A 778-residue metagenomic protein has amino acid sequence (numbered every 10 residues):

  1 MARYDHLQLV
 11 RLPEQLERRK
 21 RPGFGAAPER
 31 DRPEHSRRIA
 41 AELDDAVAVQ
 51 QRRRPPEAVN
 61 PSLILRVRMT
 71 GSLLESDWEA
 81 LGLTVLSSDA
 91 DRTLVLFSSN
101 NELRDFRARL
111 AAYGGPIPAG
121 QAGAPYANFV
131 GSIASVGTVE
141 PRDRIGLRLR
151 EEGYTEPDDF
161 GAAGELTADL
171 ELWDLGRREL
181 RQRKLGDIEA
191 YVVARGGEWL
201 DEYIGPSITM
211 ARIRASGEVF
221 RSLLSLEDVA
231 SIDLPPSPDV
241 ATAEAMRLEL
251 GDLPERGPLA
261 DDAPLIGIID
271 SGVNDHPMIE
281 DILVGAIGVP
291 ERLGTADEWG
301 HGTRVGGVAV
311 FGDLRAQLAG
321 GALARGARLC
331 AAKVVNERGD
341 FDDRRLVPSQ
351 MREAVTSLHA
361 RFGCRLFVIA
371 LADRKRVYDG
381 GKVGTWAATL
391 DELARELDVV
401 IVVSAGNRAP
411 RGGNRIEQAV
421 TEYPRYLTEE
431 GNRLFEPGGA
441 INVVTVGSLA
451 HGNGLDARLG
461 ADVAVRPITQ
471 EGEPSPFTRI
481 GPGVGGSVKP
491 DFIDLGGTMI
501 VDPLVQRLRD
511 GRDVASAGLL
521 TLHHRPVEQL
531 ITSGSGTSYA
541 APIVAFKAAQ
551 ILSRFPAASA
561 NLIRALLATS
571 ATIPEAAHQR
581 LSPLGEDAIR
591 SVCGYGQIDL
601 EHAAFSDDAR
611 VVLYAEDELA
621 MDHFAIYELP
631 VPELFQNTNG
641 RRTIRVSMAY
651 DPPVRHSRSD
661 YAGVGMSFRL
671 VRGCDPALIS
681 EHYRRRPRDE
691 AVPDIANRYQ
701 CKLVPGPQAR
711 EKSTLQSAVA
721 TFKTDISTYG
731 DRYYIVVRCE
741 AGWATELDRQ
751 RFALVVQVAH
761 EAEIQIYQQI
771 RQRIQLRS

Functional and structural regions predicted by a protein language model:
M1-V193, W199, Y203-G205, D228-L259 (+2 more regions): Autoinhibitory N-terminal propeptides
R3-V10, A662-A677, F722-S778: C-terminal edge strands of extracellular/lumenal beta-sandwich accessory domains
N60-V85, A168-E171, E179-R195, R642-Q708: Extended low-complexity, serine/threonine- and proline-enriched intrinsically disordered segments
R183, E218, N336-A440, A450-N453 (+2 more regions): Substrate-binding/access-modulating region of protease and related hydrolase catalytic domains
E255-I287, R292-L346, E396-D398, R411 (+5 more regions): Subtilisin-like serine protease catalytic core
L265-G288, L449-R466, P474-A541: Catalytic-core environment of secreted peptidases
A540-R554: Short, small-residue alpha-helix embedded
E586-G673: Secreted peptidase-domain scaffold signal
